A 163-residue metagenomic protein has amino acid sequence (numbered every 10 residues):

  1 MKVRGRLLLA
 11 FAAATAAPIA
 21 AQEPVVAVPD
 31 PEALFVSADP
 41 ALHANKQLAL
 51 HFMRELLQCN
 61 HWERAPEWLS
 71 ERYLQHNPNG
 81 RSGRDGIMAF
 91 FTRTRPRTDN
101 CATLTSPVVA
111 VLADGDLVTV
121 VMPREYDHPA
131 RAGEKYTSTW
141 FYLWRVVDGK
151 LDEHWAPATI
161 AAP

Functional and structural regions predicted by a protein language model:
M1-L8: Bacterial N-terminal signal peptides that target proteins for export
A16-P18: N-terminal signal peptide c-region/cleavage motif recognized by signal peptidases
A21-E63, E67: Short, low-complexity N-terminal intrinsically disordered segments enriched in polar/charged residues
E23, T139-P163: Short beta-strand edge/turn micro-motifs at domain boundaries
W62-D114: A solvent-exposed, acidic/Ser-Thr-rich amphipathic alpha-helical stretch
P96-C101, Y126-Y136: Short, cysteine-centered beta-strand-loop-beta hairpins and adjacent loop/turn segments enriched in charged/polar
L104-S106, K135-F141: Short, surface-exposed coil-to-beta transition loops
D114-R124: A short hydrophobic beta-strand element
